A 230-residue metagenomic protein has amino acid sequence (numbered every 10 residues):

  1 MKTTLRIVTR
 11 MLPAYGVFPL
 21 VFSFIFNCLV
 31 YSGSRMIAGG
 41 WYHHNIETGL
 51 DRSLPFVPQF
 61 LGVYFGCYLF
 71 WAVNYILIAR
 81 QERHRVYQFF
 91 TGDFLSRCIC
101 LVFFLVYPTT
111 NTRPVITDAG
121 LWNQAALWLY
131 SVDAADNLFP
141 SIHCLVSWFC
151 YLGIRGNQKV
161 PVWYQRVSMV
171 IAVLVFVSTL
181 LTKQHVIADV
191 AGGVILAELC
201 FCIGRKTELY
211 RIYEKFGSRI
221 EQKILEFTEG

Functional and structural regions predicted by a protein language model:
M1-W71, A126, I224-G230: N-terminal transmembrane-helix/juxtamembrane module of multi-pass inner/ER membrane proteins
I25, V63-F70, I142-V146, A191-I195: Membrane-embedded alpha-helical segments of multi-pass membrane proteins, especially the transmembrane helices
C28-L29, R97-F103, V170-L181: Aromatic-anchored segments of alpha-helical transmembrane domains
S34-G49, A79-W163, R211-G230: Membrane-interface loops
L61-F65, L69, Q88-G92, P140 (+1 more regions): Alpha-helical transmembrane segments of integral membrane proteins
F70-N74, S147-L152, V170-S178: Hydrophobic, membrane-inserted alpha-helices
D118, A135-F139, L174-C202: Interfacial helix-loop-helix junctions of multi-pass membrane proteins
Y151-R155, A197-R205: Hydrophobic transmembrane alpha-helices
